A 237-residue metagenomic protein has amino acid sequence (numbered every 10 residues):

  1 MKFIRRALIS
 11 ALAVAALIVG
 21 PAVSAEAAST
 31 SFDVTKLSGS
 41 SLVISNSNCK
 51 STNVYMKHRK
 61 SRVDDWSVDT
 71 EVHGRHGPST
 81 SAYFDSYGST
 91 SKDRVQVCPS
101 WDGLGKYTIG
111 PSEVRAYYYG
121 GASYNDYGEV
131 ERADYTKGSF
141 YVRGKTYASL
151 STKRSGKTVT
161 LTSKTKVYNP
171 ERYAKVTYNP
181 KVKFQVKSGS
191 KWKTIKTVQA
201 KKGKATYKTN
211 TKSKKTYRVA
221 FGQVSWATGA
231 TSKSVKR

Functional and structural regions predicted by a protein language model:
K2-A7, L12-A15, V19, V23-R237: Low-complexity, Ser/Thr/Pro-rich intrinsically disordered linker/stalk segments at domain junctions
